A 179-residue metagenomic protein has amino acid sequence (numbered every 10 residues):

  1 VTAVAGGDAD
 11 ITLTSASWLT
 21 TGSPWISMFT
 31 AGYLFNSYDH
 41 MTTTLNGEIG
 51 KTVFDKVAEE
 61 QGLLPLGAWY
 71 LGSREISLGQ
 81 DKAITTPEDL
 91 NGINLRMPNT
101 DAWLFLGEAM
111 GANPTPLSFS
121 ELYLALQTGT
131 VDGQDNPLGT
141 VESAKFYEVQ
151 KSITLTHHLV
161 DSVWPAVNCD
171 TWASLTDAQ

Functional and structural regions predicted by a protein language model:
V1-M41, I49, K56-Q179: N-terminal secretory/targeting leader peptides
